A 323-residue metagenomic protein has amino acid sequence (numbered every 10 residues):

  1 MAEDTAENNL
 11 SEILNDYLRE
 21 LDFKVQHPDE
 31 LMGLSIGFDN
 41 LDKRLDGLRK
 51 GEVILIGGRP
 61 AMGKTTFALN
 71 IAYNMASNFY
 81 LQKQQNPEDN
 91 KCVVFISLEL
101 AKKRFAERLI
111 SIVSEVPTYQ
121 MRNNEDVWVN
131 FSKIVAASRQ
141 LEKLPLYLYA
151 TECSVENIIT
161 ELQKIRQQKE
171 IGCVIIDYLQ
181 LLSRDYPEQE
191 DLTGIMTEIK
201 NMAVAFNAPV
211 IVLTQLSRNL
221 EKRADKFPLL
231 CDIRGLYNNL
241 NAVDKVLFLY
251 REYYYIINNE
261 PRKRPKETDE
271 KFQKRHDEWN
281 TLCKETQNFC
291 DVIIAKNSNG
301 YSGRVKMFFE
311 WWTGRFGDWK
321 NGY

Functional and structural regions predicted by a protein language model:
E3-V116: The Walker A/P-loop phosphate-binding site
K43, N78-E170, R184, E188 (+1 more regions): Cytosolic-facing regulatory segments adjacent to core modules
M62-T65, M75, A101-F105, V155-N157 (+4 more regions): Flexible loop/turn segments at secondary-structure boundaries
I71, R104-L109, E161, I195-E198 (+1 more regions): Alpha-helical scaffold elements adjacent to nucleotide-binding pockets in ATP/GTP-utilizing enzyme cores
Q85-E88, E115, M121, E156-V174 (+2 more regions): C-terminal regions of RecA-like/P-loop NTPase motor modules
S97-L100, V212-S217, S298: A short beta-strand-to-loop transition that corresponds to the Sensor-1 phosphate-sensing loop of AAA+ P-loop ATPases
A137-Y147, M202-V210, N239-D244: A structural motif corresponding to the C-terminal end of an alpha-helix and its immediate exit/capping segment
I171-V212: Helical hairpin unit composed of two closely spaced alpha helices linked by a short loop
